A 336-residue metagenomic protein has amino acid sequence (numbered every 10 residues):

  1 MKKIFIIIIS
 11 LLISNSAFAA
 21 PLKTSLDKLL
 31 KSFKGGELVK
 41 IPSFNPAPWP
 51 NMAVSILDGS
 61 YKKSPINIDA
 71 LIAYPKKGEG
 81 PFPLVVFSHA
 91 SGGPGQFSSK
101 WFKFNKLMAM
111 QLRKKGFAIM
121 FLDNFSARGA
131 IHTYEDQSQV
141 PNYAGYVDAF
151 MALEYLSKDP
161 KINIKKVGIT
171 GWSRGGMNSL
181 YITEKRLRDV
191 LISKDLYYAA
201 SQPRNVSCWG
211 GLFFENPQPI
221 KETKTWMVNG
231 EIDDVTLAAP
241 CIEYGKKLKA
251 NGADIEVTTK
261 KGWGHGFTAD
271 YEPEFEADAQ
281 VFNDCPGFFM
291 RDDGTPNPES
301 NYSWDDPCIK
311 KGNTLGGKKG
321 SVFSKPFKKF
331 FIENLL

Functional and structural regions predicted by a protein language model:
P21-G80: N-terminal cap/lid segment of alpha/beta-hydrolase-fold proteins
G80-S91: Short beta-strand element of the alpha/beta-hydrolase
S91-L107, Q111-A144, K185-L187, A269 (+1 more regions): Cap/lid segment of the alpha/beta-hydrolase catalytic domain
Q137-P160, Y181: Alpha/beta-hydrolase active-site loop
S157, G176-L191: Short glycine-enriched nucleophile-adjacent loop and the immediately C-terminal alpha-helix near the catalytic center
K161-S173: Alpha/beta-hydrolase fold nucleophile elbow
S193-G262: The feature captures the conserved acid-bearing segment of alpha/beta-hydrolase catalytic domains
D254-L336: C-terminal catalytic histidine-bearing segment of alpha/beta-hydrolase fold enzymes
